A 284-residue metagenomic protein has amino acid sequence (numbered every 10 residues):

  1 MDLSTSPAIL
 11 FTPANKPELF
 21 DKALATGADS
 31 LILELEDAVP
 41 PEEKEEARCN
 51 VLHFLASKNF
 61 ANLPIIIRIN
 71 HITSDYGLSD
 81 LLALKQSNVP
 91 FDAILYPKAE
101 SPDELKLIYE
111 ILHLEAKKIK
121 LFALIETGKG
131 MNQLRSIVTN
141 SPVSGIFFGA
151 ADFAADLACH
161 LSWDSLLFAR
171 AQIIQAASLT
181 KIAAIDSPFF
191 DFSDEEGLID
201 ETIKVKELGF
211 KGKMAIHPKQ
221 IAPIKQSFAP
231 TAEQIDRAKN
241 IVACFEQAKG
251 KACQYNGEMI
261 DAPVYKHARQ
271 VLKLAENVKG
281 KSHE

Functional and structural regions predicted by a protein language model:
M1-E284: Expand to "…catalyze enediolate/carbanion chemistry for C-C bond making/breaking, isomerization, decarboxylation
